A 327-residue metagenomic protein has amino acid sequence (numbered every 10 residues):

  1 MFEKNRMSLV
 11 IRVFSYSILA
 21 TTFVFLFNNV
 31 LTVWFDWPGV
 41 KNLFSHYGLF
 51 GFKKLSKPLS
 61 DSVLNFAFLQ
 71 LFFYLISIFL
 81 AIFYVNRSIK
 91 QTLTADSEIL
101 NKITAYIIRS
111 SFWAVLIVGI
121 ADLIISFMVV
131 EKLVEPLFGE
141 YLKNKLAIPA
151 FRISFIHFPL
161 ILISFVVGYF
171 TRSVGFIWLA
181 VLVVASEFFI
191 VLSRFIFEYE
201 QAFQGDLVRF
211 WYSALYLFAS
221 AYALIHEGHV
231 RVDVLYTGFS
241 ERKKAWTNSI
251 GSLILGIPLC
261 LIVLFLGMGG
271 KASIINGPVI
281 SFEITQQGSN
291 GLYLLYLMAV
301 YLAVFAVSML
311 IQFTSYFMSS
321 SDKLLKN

Functional and structural regions predicted by a protein language model:
M1-G238, R242-N327: Alpha-helical transmembrane segments and membrane-interface helix-loop junctions in multi-pass membrane proteins
